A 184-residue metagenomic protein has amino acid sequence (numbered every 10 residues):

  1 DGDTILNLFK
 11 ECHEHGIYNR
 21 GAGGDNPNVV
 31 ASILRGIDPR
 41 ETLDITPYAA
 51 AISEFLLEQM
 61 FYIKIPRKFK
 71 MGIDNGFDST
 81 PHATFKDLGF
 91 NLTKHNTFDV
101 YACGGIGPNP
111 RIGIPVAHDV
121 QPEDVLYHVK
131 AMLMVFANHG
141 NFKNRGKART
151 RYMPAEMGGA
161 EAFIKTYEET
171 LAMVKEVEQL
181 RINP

Functional and structural regions predicted by a protein language model:
D1-P184: Peripheral terminal and linker regions in Fe-S/redox and tRNA-modifying enzymes
